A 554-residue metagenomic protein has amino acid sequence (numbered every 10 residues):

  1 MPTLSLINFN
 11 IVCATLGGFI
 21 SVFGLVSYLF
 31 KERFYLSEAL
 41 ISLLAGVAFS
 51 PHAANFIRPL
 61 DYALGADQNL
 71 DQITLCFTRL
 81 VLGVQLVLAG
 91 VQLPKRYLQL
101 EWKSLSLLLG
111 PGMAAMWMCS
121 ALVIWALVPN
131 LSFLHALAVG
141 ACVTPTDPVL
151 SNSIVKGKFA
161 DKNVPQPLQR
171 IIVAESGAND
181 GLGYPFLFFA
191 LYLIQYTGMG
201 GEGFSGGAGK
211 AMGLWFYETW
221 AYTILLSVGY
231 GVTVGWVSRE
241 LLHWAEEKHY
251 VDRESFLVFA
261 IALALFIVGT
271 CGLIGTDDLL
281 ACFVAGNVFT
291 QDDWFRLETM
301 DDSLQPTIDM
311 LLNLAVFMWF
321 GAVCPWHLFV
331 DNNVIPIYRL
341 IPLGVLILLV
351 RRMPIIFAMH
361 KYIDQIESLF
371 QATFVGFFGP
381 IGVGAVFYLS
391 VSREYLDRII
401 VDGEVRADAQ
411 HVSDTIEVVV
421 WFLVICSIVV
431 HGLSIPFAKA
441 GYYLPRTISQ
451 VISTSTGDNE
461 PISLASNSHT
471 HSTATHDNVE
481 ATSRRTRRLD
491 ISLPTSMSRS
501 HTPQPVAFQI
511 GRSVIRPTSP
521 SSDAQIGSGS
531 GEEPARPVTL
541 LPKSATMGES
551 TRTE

Functional and structural regions predicted by a protein language model:
M1-S519, Q525, G531-T553: Transmembrane helical cores of multi-pass secondary ion antiporters/exchangers
